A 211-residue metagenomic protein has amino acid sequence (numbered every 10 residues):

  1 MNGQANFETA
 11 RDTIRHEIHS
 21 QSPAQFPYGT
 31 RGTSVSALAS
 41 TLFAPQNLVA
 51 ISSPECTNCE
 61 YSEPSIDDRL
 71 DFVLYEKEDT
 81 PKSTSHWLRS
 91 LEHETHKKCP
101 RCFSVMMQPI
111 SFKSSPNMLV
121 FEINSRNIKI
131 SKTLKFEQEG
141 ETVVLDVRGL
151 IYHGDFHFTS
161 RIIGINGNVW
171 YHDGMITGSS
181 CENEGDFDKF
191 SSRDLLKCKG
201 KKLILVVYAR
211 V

Functional and structural regions predicted by a protein language model:
M1-V211: UBL (ubiquitin/ubiquitin-like) substrate-recognition surfaces within cysteine isopeptidase catalytic folds
